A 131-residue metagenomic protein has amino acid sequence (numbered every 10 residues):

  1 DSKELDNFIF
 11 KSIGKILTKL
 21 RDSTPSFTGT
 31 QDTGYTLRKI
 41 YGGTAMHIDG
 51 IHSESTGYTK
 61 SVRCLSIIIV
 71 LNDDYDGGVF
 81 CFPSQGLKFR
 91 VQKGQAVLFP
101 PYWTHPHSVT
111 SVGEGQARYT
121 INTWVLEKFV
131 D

Functional and structural regions predicted by a protein language model:
D1-A96, T104-D131: Fe(II)/2-oxoglutarate oxygenase catalytic core
